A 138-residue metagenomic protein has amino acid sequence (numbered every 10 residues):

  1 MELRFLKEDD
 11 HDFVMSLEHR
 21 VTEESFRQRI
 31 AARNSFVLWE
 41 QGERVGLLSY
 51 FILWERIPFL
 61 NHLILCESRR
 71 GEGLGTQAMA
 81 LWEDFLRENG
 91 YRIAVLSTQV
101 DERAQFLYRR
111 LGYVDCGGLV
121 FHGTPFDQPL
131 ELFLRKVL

Functional and structural regions predicted by a protein language model:
E2-H62, C66-E67, M79, F85 (+1 more regions): Acetyl-CoA-dependent GNAT
R33-S35, P129-F133: Short hydrophobic/aromatic beta-strand or adjacent loop that forms the aromatic wall/cage of a ligand/substrate-binding
W39-Q41, R135-L138: Active-site beta-strand termini and strand-to-loop segments that position acidic
F59, I64, V95-S97, F133: Conserved beta-strand segments that form the floor/walls of ligand-binding pockets within enzyme and binding domains
G71-D84, R109-R110: Conserved acetyl-CoA-binding loop-helix of GNAT-fold acetyltransferases
G75, M79, D101-A104, F121-D127: Short glycine/proline-centered loop/turn elements that form peptide/ligand docking sites
L86-T98: Conserved GNAT acetyl-CoA-binding A-motif
V95-S97, V114-E131: Conserved catalytic-core motifs of GNAT/GCN5-like acyltransferases
